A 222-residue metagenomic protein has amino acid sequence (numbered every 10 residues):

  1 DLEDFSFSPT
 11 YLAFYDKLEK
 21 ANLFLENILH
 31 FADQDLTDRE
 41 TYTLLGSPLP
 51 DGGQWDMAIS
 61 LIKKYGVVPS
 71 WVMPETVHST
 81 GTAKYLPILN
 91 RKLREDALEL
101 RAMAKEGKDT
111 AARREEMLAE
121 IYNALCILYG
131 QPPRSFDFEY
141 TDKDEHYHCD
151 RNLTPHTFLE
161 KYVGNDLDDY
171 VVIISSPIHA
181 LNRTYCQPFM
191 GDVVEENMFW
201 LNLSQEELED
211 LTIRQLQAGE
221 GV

Functional and structural regions predicted by a protein language model:
L2-V222: Catalytic-core signature of thiol
